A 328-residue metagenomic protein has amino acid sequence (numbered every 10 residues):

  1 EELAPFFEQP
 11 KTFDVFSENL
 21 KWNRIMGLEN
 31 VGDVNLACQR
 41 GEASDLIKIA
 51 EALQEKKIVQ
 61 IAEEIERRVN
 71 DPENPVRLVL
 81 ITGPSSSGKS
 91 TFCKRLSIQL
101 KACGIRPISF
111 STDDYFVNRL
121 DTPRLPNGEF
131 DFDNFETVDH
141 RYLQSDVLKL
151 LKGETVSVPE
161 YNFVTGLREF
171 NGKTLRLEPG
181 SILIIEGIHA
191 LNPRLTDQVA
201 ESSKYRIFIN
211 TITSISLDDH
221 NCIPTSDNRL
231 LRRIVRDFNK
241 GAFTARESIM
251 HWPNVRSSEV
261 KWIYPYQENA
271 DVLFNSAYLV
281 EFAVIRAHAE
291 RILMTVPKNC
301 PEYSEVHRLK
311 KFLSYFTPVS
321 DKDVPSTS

Functional and structural regions predicted by a protein language model:
E1-K56: Auxiliary tRNA-acceptor-end handling modules of aminoacyl-tRNA synthetases
A43-D45, E55, V69, P193-S328: Conserved NTP phosphate-binding and transfer environment spanning the P-loop NTPase/kinase superfamily
K57-D71: Pre-Walker A adenine-sensing motif
V79-I81: Hydrophobic anchor at the beta1->P-loop junction of P-loop NTPases
G88: Conserved glycine(s) of the Walker
T91-L96, S111: Hydrophobic positions on the alpha1 helix immediately C-terminal to the Walker A/P-loop
I98-I108: Post-Walker A helix-loop "phosphate-sensing" segment adjacent to the P-loop in P-loop NTPases
I108-F110, V117-G166, I182: Conserved nucleotide-sensing/catalytic segment adjacent to the nucleotide-binding pocket in NTP-handling enzymes
